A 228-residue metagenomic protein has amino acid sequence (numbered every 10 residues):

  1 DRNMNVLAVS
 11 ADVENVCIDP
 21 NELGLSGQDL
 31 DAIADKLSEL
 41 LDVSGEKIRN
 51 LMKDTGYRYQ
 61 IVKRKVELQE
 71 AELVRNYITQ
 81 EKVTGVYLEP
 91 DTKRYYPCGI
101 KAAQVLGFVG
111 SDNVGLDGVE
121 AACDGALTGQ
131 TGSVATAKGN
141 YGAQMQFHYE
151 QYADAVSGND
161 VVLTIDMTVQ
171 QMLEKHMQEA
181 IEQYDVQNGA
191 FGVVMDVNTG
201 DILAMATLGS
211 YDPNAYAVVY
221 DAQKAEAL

Functional and structural regions predicted by a protein language model:
D1-N3: Short, well-structured beta-strand-loop connectors
N5, V9-L23, G27, Q146-S157 (+1 more regions): Short pre-catalytic segments that frame enzyme active sites
G27, A32-E39, L51-G158: Small/polar-residue-rich segments within soluble enzyme cores
A34, S38, R49, R75 (+2 more regions): Short, well-ordered alpha-helical packing segments
S44-M52, G85-D91, E182-M195: Surface-exposed patches in mature extracellular/periplasmic domains of secreted proteins
V161-V162: Acyl-group handling in specialized metabolite and lipid biosynthesis
